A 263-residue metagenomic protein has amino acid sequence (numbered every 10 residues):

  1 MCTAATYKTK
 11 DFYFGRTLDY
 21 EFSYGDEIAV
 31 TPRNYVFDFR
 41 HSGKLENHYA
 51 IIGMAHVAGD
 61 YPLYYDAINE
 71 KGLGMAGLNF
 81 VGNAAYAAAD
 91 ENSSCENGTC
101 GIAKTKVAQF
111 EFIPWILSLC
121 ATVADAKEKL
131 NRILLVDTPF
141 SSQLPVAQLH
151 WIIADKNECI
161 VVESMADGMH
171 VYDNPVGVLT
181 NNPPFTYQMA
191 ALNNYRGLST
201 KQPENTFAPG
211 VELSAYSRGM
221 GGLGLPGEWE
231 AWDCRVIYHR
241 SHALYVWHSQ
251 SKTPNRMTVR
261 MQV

Functional and structural regions predicted by a protein language model:
M1-K104, D137: A contiguous strand-loop segment
M1-Y13, E27, P139, V146-A147 (+2 more regions): C-terminus-biased signal that marks the final domain/tail of proteins
L18, N79, D155-N157, A166: Short, flexible loop/turn elements at secondary-structure junctions
I52, I68, I160-S164, Q262: Broad, structure-driven detector of short, well-ordered beta-strand segments within folded domains
Y64, T122-A124, T200, T206: Function-determining sites in protein domains
I102-V136, E228-L244, Q250: Alpha/propeptide regions of enzymes that mature by internal proteolysis
V123, K127-S164: Aromatic- and glycine-enriched pocket-lining scaffold segments that form the walls of small-molecule binding clefts
C159-G168, D173, A190: Aromatic/basic-lined ligand-recognition segments that form π-stacking hydrophobic pockets flanked by Lys/Arg to engage
